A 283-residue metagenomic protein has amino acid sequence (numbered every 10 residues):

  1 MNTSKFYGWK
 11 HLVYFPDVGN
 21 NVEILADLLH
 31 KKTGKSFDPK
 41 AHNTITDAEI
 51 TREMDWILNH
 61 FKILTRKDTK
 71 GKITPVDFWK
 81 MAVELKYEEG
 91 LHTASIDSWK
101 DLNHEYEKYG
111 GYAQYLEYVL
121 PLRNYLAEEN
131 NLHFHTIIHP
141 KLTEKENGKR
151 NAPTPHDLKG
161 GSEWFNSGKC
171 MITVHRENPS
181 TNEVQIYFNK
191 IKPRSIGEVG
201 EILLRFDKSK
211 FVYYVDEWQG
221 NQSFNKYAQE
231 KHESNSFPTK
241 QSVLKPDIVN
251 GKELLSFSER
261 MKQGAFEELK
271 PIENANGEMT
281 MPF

Functional and structural regions predicted by a protein language model:
M1-F6: Walker A/P-loop NTP-binding motif
Y7-Y109, E267, M281: Conserved inter-motif catalytic segment of the P-loop NTP-binding fold
P16, H139, R176: Cofactor-binding loop segments of dinucleotide-utilizing enzymes, especially the Rossmann-like FAD- and NAD(P)+-binding
G34-K35, P39-K40, R52, I57 (+3 more regions): C-terminal regions of RecA-like/P-loop NTPase motor modules
S95-I96, L132-H139: Structural recognition of the conserved hydrophobic beta-strand(s) that form the central parallel beta-sheet of P-loop
D101, K141-L142: Signature of the SF2 helicase/ATPase Hel1-core->accessory helical subdomain module
K108-R123, H133-F134, I172, P179 (+1 more regions): A short alpha/beta connector and helix-capping loop motif
